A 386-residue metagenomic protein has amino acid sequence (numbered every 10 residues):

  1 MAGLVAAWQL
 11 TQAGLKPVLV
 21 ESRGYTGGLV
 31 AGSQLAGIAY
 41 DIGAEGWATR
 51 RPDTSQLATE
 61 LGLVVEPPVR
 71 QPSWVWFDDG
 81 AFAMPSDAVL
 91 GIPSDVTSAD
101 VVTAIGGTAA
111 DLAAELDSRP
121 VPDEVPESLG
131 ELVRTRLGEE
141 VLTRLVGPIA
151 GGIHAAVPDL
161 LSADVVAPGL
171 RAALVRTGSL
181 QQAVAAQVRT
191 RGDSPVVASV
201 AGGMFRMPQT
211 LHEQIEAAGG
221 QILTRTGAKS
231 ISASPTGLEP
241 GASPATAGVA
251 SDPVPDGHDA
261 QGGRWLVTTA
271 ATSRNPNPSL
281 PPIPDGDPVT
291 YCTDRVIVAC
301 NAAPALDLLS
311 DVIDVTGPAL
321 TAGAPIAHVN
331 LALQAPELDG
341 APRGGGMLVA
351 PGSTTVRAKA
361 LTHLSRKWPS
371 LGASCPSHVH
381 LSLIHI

Functional and structural regions predicted by a protein language model:
M1-A2: Hydrophobic/small residue at the entry helix of a nucleotide-binding pocket
T11-Q34: Glycine-rich FAD pyrophosphate-binding loop
A13, A218, V289: Conserved dinucleotide-binding and phosphotransfer motif residues
A36-V121: Dinucleotide-binding Rossmann-like beta1-alpha1 core, especially the glycine-rich loop that anchors the ADP
A113-G227, G237, P253, G257 (+2 more regions): Active-site/ligand-binding neighborhood in enzyme catalytic cores
T226-V379: Mid-domain catalytic core of redox enzymes that form a hydrophobic substrate pocket/lid adjacent to a catalytic redox
I384-I386: Conserved small/polar residues in nucleotide/adenosyl-binding loops
